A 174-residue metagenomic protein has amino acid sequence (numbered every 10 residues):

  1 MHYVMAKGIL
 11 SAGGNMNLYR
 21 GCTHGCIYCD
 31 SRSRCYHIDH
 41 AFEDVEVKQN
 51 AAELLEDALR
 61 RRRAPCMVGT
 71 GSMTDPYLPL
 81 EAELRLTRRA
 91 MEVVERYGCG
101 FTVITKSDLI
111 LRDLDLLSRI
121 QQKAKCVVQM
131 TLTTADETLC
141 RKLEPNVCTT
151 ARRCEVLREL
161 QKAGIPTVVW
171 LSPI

Functional and structural regions predicted by a protein language model:
M1-Q129, T133-R141, T150-C154, R158: Conserved Radical SAM active-site core
E144-N146, V156-I174: Conserved strand-turn element in the central/C-terminal portion of the radical SAM core barrel that lines
